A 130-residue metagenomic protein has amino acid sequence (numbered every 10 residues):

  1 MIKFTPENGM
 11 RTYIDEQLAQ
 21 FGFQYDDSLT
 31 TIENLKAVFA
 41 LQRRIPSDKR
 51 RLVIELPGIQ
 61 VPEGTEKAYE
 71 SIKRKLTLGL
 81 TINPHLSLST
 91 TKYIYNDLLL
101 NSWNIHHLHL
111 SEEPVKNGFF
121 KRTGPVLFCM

Functional and structural regions predicted by a protein language model:
M1-P125, M130: Basic, Lys/Arg-enriched alpha-helical interface segments
